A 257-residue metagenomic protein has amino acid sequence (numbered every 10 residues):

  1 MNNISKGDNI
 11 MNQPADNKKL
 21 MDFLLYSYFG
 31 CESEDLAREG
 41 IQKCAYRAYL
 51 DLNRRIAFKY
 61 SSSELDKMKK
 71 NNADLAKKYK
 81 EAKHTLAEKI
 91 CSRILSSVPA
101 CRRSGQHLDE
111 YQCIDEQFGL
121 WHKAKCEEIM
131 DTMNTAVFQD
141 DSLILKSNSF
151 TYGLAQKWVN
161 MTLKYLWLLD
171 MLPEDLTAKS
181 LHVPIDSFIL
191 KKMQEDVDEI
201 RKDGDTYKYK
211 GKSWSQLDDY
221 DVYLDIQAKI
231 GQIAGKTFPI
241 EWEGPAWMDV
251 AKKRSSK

Functional and structural regions predicted by a protein language model:
N2-Y49, R55, M68, E127 (+2 more regions): C-terminal accessory module of base-excision DNA glycosylases/AP lyases that mediates lesion recognition and DNA
G40-Q42, R47-A87, R93: Interfacial loop at the N-terminal end of multi-pass membrane proteins
L75-L169: Alpha-helical ds-nucleic-acid-binding substructure associated with the helix-hairpin-helix region of base-excision DNA
